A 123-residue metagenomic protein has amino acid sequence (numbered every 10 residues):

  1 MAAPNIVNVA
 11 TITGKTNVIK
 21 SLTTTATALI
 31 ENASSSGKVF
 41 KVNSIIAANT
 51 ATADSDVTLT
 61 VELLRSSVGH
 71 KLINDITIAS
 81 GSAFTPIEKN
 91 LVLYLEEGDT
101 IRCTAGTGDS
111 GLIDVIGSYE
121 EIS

Functional and structural regions predicted by a protein language model:
A2-K38, E97, A105-S123: C-terminal interaction-tip segments
N17, F40-S44, A83-N90: Intrinsic-disorder/low-complexity, polar/charged segments enriched in Ser/Thr/Lys/Arg/Asp/Glu/Gln
F40-N49, T100-C103: A short beta-strand element within beta-rich, extracytoplasmic domains of secreted/secretory-pathway proteins
F40-V42, S55-V61, I113-G117: Short, hydrophobic/aromatic beta-strand segments
A48-V57, T107-I113: Extended, low-complexity, turn-rich repeat/linker tracts enriched in Gly/Pro/Ser/Thr and Asp/Glu that occur
N49, L63-R65, Y119-E121: Beta-strand elements of well-folded, non-transmembrane domains
T52-I76: Short, surface-exposed beta-strand/strand-loop-strand elements in extracellular ectodomains
S67-G98: Intrinsically disordered, low-complexity Pro/Gly/Ser/Thr-rich segments with frequent PxxP/GP/PP motifs and embedded
